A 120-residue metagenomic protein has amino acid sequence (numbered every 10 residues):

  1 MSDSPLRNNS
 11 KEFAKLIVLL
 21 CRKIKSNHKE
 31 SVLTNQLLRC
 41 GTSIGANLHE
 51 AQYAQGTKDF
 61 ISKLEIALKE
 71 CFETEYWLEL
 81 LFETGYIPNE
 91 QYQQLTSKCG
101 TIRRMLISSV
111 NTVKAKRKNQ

Functional and structural regions predicted by a protein language model:
M1-Q120: Short, C-terminally biased terminal segments at protein or domain edges
